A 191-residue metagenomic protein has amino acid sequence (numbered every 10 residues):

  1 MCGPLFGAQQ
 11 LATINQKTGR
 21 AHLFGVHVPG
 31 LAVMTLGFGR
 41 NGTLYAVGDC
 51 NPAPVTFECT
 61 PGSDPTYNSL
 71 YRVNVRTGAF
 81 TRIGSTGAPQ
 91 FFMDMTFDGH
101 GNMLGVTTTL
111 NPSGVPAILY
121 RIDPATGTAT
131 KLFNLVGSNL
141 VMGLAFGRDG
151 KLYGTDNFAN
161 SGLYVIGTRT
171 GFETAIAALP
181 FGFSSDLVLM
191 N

Functional and structural regions predicted by a protein language model:
M1-G19: An edge-strand/N-cap motif at the start of beta-rich repeat modules
M1-G3, T43-A46, N102-V106, K151-T155: Conserved beta-propeller blade signature
L5-G7, C50-P52, T109-N111, F158: Residue-level signature of beta-propeller blades and closely related beta-rich strand-turn architectures in secreted
Q9-A12, N68-R72, A117-R121, S161-V165: A short loop-to-beta-strand structural motif that recurs across blades of beta-propeller domains
I14-T18, N74-G78, D123-G127, G167-G171: Short loop/turn segments that connect beta-strands within beta-propeller blades
R20-L23, A79-R82, T128-K131, G171-A175: Predominantly a core beta-strand signature of beta-propeller blades across repeat-based propeller domains
F24-P29, I83-A88, F133-G137, I176-F181: Surface loop/turn motifs at the tips and blade-to-blade linkers of beta-strand repeat domains
G30-F38, P89-D98, S138-F146, F181-N191: Repeated scaffold domains used in trafficking and secretory/extracellular systems, primarily beta-propellers
